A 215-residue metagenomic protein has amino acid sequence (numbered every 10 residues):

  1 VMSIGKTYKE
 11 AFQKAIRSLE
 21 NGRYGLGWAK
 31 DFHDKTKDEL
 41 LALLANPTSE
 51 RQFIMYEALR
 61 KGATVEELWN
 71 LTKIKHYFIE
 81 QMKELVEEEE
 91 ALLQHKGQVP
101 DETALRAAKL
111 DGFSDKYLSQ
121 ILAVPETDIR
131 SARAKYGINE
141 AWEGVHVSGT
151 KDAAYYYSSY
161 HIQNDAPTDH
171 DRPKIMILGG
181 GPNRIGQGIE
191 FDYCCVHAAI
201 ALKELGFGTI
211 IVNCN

Functional and structural regions predicted by a protein language model:
V1-N215: ATP-dependent carboxylate/acyl-activation modules
